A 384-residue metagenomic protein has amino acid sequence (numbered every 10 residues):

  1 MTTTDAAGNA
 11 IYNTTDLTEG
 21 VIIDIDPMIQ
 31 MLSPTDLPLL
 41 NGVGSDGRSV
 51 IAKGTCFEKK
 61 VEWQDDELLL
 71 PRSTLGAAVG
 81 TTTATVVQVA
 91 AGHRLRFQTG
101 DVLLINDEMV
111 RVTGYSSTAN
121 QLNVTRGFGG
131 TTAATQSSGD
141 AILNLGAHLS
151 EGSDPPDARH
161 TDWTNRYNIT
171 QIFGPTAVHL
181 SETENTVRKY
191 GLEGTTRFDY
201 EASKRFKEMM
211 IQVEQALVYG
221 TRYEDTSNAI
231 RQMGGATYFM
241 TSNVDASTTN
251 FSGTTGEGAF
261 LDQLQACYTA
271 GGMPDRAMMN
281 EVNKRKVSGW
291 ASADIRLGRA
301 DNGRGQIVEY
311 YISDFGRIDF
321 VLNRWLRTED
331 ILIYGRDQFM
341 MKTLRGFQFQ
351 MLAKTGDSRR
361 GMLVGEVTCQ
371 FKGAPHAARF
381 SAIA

Functional and structural regions predicted by a protein language model:
T2-G47, I51-G54, K60-Q64, T170 (+5 more regions): Sequence/fold signature of self-assembling virion shell proteins
T3-Q136: Autoprocessing Asn-cyclization modules and mimics
Y12-M28, D107-M109, Q121-E184, G361: Cys-His-centered catalytic/binding microenvironment captured across papain-like cysteine peptidases and homologous
K53, E58-D65, S153-A236, A266-S288 (+2 more regions): Long, contiguous amphipathic alpha-helices that act as assembly "spine/axial" helices in icosahedral shell and virion
G80-T85, G100, Q136-L143, G152-D157 (+1 more regions): Glycine-centered loop/turn motifs
R94-Q98, A266-T269, R324-L326, T355: Short, surface-exposed loop and linker segments with low hydrophobicity and enrichment for Pro/Ser/Thr
R94-Q98, V110-V112, G130-A134, R285-V287 (+3 more regions): Short, surface-exposed beta-strand/loop "edge" segments at domain boundaries and coil↔beta transitions
N243-S313: Ordered core of a single globular domain
